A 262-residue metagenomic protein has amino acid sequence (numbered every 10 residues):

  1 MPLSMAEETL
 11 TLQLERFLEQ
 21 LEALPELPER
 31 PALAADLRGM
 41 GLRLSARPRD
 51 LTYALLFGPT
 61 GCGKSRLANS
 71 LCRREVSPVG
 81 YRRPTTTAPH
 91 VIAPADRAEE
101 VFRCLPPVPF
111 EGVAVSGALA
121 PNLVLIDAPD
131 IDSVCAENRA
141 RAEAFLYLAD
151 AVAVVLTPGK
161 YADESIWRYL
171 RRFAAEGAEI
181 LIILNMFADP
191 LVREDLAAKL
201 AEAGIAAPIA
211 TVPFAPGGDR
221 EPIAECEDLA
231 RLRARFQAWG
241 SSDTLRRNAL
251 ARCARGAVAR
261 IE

Functional and structural regions predicted by a protein language model:
P2-I126: Conserved G1/Walker A P-loop phosphate-binding module
T9, R16, A32, D36-G39 (+5 more regions): Charged, amphipathic alpha-helical oligomerization/scaffolding segments
C62, C72-V76, P94-R97, A178 (+3 more regions): Non-catalytic alpha-helical coupling and interface elements of nucleotide-dependent molecular machines and regulators
C72, P129-D130, T157: Short glycine-/small-residue-rich Rossmann-like dinucleotide-binding loops
A95, P129, P213-A215: Residues at the C-termini of beta-strands that transition into short coil/loop
A98, I131-D132: Active-site/binding-pocket entry motifs
R103-V124, S133, E137-P208: Conserved C-terminal guanine-recognition region of P-loop GTPase G domains, centered on the G4
F187-P190, I205-E262: C-terminal end of P-loop GTPase domains and the immediately downstream helical coupling element
